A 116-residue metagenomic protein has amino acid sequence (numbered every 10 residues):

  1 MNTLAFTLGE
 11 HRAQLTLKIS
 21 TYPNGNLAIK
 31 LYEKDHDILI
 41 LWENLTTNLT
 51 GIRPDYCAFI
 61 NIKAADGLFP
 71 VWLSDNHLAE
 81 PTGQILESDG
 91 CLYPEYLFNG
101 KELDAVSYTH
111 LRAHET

Functional and structural regions predicted by a protein language model:
N2-F6, P54-A58, I62, H110: Hydrophobic transmembrane signal anchors and adjacent membrane-proximal interface regions, especially in viral
N2-N48: Non-catalytic substrate-recognition and accessory regions of acyl/acetyltransferase enzymes
Y22, Y32, Y56, Y93-Y96 (+1 more regions): Sequence-level detector for tyrosine residue identity
K34-L73, H77: Acidic, aromatic-enriched beta-alpha/helix-loop junctions
G67-Y108: Short, compact, well-ordered microdomains
T109-T116: Conserved small/polar residues in nucleotide/adenosyl-binding loops
